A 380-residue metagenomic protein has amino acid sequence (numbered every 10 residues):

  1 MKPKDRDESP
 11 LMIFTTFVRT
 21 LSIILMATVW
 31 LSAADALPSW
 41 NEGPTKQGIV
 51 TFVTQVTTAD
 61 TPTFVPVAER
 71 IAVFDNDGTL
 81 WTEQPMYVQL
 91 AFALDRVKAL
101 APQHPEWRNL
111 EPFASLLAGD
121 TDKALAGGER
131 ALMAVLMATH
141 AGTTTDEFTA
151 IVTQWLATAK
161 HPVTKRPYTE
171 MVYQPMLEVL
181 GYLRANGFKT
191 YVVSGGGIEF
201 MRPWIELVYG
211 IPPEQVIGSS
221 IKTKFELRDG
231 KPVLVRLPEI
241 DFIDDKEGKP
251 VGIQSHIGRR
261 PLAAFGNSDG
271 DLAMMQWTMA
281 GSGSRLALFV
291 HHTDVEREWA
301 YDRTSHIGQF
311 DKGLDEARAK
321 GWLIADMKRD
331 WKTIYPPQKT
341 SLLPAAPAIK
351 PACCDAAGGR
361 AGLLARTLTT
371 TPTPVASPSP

Functional and structural regions predicted by a protein language model:
K4-L21: Bacterial N-terminal signal peptides that target proteins for export
T20-W30: Bacterial N-terminal signal peptides
A34-W40, P44-V50, T54, E69 (+1 more regions): C-terminal cap/substrate-recognition subdomain and adjoining C-terminal extension of metal-dependent phosphatase-like
F52-T57, T61-R70, Q84: N-terminal carbohydrate-binding/catalytic regions of secreted carbohydrate-active enzymes
R70-Q84, M275: Asp-based phosphoryl-transfer active-site loop
E83-M86, A91-L94, P203-W204, W277: Short, solvent-exposed loop/turn and secondary-structure capping segments
M86, A91-E170, Q174: A metal-dependent, Asp-based hydrolase signature
